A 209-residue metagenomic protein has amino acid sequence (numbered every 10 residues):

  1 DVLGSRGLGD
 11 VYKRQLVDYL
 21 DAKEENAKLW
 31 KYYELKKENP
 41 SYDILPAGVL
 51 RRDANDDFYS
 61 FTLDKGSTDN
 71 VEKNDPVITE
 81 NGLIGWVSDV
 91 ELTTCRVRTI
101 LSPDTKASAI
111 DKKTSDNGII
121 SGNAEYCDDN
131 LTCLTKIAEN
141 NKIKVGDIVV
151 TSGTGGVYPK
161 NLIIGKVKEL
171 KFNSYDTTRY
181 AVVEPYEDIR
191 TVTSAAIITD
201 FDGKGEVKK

Functional and structural regions predicted by a protein language model:
D1-Y12: Single conserved hydrophobic/aromatic residue that forms the stacking wall/gate of nucleotide- or nucleobase-binding
R6, D18-D21, K28-K209: A secondary-structure micro-motif
